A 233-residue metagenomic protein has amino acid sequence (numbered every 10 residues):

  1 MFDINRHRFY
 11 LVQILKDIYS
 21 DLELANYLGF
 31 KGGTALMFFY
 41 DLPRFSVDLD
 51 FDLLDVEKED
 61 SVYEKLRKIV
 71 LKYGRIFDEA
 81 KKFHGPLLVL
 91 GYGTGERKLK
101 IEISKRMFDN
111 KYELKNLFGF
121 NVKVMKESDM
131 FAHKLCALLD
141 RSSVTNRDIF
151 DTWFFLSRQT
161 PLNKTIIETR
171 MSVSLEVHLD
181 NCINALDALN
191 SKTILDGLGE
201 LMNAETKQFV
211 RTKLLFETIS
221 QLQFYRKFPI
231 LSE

Functional and structural regions predicted by a protein language model:
M1-L28, L42, L54-V56, D60-E233: Structured mid-to-C-terminal alpha-helical surface segments
F30-T34: Glycine-rich beta-strand-to-loop/alpha-helix junction loops that act as flexible
M37: Glycine-rich SAM-binding Motif I of class I
Y40-S46: Glycine-rich loop at the start of a catalytic domain that most often binds anionic cofactors/ligands
D50: Acidic Asp/Glu-based divalent-cation binding sites
